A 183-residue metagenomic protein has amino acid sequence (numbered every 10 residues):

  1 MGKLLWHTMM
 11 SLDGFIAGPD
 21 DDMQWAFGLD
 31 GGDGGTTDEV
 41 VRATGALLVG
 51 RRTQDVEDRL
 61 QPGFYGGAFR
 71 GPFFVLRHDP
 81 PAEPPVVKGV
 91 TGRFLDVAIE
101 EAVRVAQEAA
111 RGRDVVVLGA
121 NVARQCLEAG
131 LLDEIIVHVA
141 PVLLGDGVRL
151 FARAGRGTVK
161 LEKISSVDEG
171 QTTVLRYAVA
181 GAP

Functional and structural regions predicted by a protein language model:
M1-P183: Enzymes that bind and transform nitrogen-containing heteroaromatic metabolites
